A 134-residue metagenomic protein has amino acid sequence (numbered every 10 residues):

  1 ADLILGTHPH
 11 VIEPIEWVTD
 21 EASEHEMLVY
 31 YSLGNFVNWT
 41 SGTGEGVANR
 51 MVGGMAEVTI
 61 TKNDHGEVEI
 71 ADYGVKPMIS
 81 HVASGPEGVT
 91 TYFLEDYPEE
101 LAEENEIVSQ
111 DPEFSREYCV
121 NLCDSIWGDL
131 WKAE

Functional and structural regions predicted by a protein language model:
A1-G54: Conserved beta-sheet core of the metallophosphoesterase superfamily
S41, E45-E134: A short C-terminal boundary segment appended to hydrolase-like catalytic domains
